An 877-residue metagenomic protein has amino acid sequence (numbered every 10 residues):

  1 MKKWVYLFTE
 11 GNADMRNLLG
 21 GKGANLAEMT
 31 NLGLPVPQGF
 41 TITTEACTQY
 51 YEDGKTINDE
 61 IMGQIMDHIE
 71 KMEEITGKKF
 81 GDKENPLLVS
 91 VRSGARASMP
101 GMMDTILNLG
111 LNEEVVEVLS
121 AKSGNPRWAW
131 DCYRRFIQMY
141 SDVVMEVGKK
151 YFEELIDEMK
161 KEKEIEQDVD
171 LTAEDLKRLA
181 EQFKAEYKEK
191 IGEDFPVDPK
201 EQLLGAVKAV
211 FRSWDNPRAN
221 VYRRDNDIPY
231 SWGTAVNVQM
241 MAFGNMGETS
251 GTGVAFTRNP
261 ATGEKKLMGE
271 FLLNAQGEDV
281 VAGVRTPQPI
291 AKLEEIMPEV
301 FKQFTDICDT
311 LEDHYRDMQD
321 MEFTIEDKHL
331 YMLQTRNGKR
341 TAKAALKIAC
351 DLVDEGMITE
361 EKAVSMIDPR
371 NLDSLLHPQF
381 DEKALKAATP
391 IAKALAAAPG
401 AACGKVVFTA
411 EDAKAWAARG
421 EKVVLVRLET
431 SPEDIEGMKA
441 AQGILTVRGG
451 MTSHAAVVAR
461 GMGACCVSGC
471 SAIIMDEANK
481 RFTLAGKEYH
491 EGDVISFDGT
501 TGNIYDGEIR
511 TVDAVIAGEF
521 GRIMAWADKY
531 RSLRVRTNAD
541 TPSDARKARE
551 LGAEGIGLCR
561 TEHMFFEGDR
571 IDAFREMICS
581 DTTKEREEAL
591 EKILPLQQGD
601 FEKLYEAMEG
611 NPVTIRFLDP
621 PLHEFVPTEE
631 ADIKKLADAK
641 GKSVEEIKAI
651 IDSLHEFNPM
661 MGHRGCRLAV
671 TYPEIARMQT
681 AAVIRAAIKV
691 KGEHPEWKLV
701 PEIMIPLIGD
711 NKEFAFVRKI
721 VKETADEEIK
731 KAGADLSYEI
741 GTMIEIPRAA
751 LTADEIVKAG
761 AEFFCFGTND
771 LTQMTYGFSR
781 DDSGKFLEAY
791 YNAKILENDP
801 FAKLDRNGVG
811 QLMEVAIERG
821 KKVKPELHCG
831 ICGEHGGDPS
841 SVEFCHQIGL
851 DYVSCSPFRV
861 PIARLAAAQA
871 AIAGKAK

Functional and structural regions predicted by a protein language model:
M1-A388, E421-V424, S431-E436, Q442 (+10 more regions): Nucleotide/phosphate-binding sheet-loop regions of phosphoryl- and nucleotidyl-transfer enzymes
F40, V447-G449, S468-S471, C559 (+2 more regions): Short beta->alpha connector loops at strand-helix junctions that form conserved, small/polar/Pro-enriched
R92, I516, W526-K877: Conserved alpha/beta-domain cores
N237, V407, V424-V426, L445 (+3 more regions): Structural motif
H329-Y331, S431-K439, G443-L445, M451-V457 (+6 more regions): Glycine-rich phosphate/ribose-binding loops and adjacent secondary-structure elements that form binding surfaces
L333-T335, H490-N538, D544: C-terminal domain-closing interface element
M357-A440, N503-I509, F520, M524-A527 (+1 more regions): Protease-associated
